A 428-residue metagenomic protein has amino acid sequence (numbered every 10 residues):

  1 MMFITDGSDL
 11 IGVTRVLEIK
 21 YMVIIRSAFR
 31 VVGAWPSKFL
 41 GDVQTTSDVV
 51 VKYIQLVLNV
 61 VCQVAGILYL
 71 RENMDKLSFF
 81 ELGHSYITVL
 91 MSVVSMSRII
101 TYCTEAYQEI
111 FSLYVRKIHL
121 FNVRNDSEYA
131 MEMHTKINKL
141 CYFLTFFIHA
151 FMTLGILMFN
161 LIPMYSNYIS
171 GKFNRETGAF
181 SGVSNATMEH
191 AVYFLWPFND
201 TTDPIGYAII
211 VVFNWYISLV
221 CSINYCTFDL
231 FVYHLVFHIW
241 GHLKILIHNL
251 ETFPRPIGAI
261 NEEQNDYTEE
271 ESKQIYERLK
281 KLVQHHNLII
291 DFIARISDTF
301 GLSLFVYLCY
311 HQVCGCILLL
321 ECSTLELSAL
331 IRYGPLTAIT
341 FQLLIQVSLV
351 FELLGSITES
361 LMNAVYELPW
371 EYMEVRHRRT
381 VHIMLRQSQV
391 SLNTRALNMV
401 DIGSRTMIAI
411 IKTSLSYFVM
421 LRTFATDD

Functional and structural regions predicted by a protein language model:
M1-D428: Membrane-embedded alpha-helical segments and the immediately adjacent membrane-proximal loops of multi-pass integral
